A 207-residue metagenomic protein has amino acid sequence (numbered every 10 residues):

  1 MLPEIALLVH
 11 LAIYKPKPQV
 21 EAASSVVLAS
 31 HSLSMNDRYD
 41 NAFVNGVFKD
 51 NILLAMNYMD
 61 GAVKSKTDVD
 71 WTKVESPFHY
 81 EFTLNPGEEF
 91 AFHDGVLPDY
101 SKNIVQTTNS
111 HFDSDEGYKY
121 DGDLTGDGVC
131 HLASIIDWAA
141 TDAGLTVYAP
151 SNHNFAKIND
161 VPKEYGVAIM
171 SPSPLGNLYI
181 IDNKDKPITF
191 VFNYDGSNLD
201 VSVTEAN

Functional and structural regions predicted by a protein language model:
P3-L7: Hydrophobic helical h-region of N-terminal Sec-dependent signal peptides in bacterial secretory/periplasmic proteins
L8-N207: Well-ordered beta-sheet/strand-loop patches within structured domains
